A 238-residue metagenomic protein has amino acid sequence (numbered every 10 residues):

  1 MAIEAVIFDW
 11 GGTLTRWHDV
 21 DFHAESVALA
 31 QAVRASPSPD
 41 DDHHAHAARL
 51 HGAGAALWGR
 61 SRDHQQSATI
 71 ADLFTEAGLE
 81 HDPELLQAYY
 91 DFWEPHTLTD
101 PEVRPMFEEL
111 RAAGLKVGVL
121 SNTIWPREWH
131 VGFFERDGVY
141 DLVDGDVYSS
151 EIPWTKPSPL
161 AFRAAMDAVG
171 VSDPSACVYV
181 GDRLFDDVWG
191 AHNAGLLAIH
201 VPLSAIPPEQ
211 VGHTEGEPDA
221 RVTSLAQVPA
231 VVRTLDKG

Functional and structural regions predicted by a protein language model:
M1-F8, R16-V20, R34-H43, L98 (+4 more regions): Asp-based, Mg2+/Mn2+-dependent phosphohydrolase catalytic module
A2-A113, P126-E128: N-terminal helical cap/lid subdomain that shapes the substrate entry/recognition surface in HAD-like hydrolases
